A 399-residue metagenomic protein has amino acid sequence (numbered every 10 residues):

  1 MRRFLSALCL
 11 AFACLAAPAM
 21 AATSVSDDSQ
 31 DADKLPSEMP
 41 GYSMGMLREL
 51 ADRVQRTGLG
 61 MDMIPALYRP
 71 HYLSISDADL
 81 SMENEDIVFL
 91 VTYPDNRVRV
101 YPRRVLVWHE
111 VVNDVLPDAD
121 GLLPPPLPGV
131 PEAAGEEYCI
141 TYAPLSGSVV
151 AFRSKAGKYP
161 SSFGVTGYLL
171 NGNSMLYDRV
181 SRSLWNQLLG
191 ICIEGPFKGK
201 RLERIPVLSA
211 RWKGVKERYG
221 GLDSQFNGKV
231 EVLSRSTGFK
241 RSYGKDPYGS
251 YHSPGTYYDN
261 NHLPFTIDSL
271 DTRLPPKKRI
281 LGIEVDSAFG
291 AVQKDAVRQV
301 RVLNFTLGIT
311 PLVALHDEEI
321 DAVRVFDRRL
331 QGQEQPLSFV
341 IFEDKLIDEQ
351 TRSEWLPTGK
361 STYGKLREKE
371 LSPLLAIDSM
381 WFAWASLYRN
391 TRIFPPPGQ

Functional and structural regions predicted by a protein language model:
M1-F4: Positively charged n-region of N-terminal signal peptides that target proteins for export
A7-A17: Bacterial N-terminal signal peptides
A22-Q399: Mid-to-C-terminal functional-domain signal that highlights helix-capping/loop sites within ligand-binding modules
